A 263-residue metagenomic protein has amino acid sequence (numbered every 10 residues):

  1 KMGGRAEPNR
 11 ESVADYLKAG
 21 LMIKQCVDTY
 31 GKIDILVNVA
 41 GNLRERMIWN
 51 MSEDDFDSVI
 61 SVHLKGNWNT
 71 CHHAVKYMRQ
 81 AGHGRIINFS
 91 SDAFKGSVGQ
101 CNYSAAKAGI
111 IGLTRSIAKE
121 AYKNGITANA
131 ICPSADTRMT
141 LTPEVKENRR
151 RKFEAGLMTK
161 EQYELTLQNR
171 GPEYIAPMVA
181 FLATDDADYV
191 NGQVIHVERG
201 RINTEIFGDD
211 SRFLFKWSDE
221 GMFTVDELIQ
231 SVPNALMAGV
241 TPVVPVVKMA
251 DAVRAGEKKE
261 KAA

Functional and structural regions predicted by a protein language model:
M2-E7, Q25-N38, R44, H83 (+1 more regions): A glycine-rich helix->loop->beta "capping" turn within Rossmann-like NAD(P)(H)-dependent oxidoreductase domains
R10-L21, E53: The beta1-alpha1 cofactor-binding region of Rossmann-like NAD(H)/NADP(H)-dependent oxidoreductases
M47-I48, D55-I60: Substrate-binding pocket helix/loop in short-chain dehydrogenase/reductase
C71-H72, R115: A short, exposed helix-loop element centered on a Lys and neighboring polar residues
I87-G109, T114-R115, K119-K123, C132-Q168 (+1 more regions): Catalytic loop of short-chain dehydrogenase/reductase
Y122, T127, V190-G192: Short, small/polar-rich loop/turn modules that mediate ligand/substrate recognition or access, typified
E154-A262: C-terminal helical subdomain
